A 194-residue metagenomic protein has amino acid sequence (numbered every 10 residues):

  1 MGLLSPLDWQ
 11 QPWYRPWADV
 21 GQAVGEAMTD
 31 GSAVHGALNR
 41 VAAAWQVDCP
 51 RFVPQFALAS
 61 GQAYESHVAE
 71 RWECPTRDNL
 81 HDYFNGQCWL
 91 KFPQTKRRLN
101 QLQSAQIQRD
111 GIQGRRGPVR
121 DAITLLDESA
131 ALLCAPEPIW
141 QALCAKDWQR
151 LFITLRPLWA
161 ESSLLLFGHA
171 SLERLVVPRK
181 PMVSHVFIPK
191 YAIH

Functional and structural regions predicted by a protein language model:
M1-A69, W159-H194: The feature captures two recurrent sequence modes
Q11-A23, D82-Q94, D121-E128: Short, hydrophobic/amphipathic alpha-helical patches that form generic packing surfaces within helical domains
V34-A42, Y64, V68, T95 (+6 more regions): Generic structural signal of hydrophobic/aromatic residues within well-ordered alpha-helices of folded domains
V47, P93, R97, Q101 (+2 more regions): Intrinsically disordered or highly flexible coil/loop and linker segments, enriched in small and charged/polar residues
C49-V53, Q62-W72, I123, A130 (+2 more regions): Glycine-rich, compositionally biased intrinsically disordered regions
R71-D110: Hydrophobic alpha-helical segments and helix pairs
A105-H194: A contiguous, surface-oriented mixed alpha/beta subdomain in the mid-to-C-terminal portion of proteins that forms
